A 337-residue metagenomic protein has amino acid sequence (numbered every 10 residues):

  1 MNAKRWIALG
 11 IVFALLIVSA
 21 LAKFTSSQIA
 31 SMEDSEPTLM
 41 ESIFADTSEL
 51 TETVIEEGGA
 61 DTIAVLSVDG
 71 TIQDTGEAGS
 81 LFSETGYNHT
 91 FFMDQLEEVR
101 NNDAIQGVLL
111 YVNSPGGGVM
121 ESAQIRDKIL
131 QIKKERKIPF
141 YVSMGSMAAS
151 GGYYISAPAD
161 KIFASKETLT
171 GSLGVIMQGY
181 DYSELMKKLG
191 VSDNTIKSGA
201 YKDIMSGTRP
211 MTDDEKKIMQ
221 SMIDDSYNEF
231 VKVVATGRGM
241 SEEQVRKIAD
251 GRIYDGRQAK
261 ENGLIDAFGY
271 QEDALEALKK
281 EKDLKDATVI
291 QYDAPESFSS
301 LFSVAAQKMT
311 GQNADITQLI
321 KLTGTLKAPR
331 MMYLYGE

Functional and structural regions predicted by a protein language model:
M1-P139, M147-A148, K161-F163, G179-E337: N-terminal organellar transit peptides
S150-G152: Short, conserved loop-to-beta-strand elements that form functional interface hotspots
Y154-D160: Alpha-helix C-terminal capping segments
I162-M177: Zinc-dependent metallopeptidase catalytic helix centered on the HExxH motif and its immediate flanking segment
